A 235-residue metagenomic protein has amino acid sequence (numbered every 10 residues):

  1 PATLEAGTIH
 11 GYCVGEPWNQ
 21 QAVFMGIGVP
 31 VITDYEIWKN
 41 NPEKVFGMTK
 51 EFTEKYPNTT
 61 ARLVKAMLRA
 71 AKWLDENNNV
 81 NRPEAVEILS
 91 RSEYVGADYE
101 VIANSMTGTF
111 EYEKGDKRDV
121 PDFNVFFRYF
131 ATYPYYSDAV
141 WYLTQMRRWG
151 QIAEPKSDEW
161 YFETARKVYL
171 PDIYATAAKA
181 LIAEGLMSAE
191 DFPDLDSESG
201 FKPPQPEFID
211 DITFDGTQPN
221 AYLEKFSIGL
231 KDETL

Functional and structural regions predicted by a protein language model:
P1-E16, M25: Short helices/loops that flank or line small-molecule/ion binding pockets
V14, M48, K55: A conserved hydrophobic position in a structured secondary element of the catalytic/binding core that shapes
Q21-Y35: Ligand-binding "clamshell"
G28, P42-E51: Small-molecule pocket liners
E36-N40: Flexible glycine/proline-rich, aromatic-decorated loop/lid segments
K55-Y169: Secondary-structure end/capping motifs
V140-L235: Conserved C-terminal helix/tail region of periplasmic/extracytoplasmic solute-binding proteins
